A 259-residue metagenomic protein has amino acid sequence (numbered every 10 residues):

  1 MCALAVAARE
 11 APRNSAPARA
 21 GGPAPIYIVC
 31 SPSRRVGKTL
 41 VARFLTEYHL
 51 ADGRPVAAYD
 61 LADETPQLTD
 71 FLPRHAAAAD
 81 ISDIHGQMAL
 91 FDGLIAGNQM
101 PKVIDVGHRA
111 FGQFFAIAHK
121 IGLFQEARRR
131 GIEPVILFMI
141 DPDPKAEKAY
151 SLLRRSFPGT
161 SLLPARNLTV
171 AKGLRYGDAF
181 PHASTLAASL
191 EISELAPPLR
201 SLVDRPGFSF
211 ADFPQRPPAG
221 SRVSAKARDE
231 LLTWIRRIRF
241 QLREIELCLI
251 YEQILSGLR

Functional and structural regions predicted by a protein language model:
M1-I28: Extreme N-terminal, non-catalytic leader segments that precede Walker-type/kinase nucleotide-binding cores
R9, S161-R259: C-terminal lobe/tail of nucleotide-utilizing enzymes
R19-I28, F44, A51-F114, I121: Nucleotide-state-sensitive switch-loop elements of NTP-binding domains
I28-L45: Glycine-rich phosphate-binding P-loop
V29-C30, Y59, M139, A165: Short hydrophobic segments within beta-strands
E47-Y48, G93, L152-S156: A generic secondary-structure signal
R109-R205: Conserved catalytic-core segment of NTP-binding enzymes
